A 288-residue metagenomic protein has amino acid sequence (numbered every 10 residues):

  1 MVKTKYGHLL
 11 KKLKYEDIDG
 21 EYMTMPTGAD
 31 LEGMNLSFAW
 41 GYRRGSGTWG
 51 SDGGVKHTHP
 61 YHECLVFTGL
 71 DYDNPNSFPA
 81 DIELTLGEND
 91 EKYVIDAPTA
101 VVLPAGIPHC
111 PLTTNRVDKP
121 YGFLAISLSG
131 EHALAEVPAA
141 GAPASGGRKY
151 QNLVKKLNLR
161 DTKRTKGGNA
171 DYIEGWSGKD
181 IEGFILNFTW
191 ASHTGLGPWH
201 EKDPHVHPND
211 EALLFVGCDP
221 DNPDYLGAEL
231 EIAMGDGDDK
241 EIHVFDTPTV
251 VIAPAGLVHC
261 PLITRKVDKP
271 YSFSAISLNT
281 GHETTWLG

Functional and structural regions predicted by a protein language model:
M1-K12, L112-D161, C260-G288: Double-stranded beta-helix
M1-K56, A139-P204: A short, N-terminal "cap"/entry segment at the start of jelly-roll beta-barrel domains of the cupin/DSBH fold
W40, A100-V102, A125, L213 (+2 more regions): Conserved hydrophobic/aromatic beta-strand scaffold that supports enzyme active sites
W49-C64, Y72-A80, G197-A212, P220-G227 (+1 more regions): A short beta-loop-beta micro-motif enriched in histidine and acidic residues
K56-H57, D81-L84, P138-A144, P204 (+2 more regions): Short intrinsically disordered coil segments
F67, L103-A105, F215-V216, P254-A255 (+1 more regions): Short His-Asn-centered micro-motif
F67-D96, L134, F215-D246, T284-W286: A short beta-strand-loop-beta hairpin characteristic of the jelly-roll/cupin
E88, Y93-N115, D236-G237, I242-R265: Conserved metal-binding segment of the jelly-roll/cupin
